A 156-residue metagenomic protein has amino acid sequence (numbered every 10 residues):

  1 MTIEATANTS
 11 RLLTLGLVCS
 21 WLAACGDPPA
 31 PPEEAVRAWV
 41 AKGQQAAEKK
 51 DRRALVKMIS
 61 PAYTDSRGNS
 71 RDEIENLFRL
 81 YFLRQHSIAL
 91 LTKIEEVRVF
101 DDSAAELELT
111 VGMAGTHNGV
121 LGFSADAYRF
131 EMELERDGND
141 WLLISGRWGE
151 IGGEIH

Functional and structural regions predicted by a protein language model:
T2-T14: Bacterial N-terminal signal peptides that target proteins for export
L13-W21: Bacterial N-terminal signal peptides
A24-R52, K57-M58, E75: Short, low-complexity N-terminal intrinsically disordered segments enriched in polar/charged residues
G26, A104-E106, S124-H156: Short beta-strand edge/turn micro-motifs at domain boundaries
V40, L77, L90-E96, R129-F130: Short structured motifs
M58-R71: A short gly/proline-enriched turn/hairpin at secondary-structure junctions
L80-F123: Surface-exposed, charged secondary-structure patches
